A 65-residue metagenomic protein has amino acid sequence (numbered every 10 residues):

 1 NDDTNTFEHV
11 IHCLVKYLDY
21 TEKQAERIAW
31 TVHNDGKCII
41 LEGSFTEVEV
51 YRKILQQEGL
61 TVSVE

Functional and structural regions predicted by a protein language model:
N1-E65: Terminal domain-initiation and capping elements
